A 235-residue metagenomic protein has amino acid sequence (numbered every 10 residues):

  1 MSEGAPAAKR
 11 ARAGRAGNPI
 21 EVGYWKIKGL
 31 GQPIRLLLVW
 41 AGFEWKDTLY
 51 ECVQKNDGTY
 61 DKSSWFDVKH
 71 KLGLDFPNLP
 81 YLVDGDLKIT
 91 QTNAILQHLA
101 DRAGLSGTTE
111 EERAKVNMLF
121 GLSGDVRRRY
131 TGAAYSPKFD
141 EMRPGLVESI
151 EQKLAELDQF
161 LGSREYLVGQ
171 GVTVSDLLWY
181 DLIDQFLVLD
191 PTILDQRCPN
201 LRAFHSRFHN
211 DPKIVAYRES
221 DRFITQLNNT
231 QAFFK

Functional and structural regions predicted by a protein language model:
S2-L154, D158, E165: GST-like domain detector, emphasizing the conserved glutathione-binding G-site in the N-terminal thioredoxin-like
G4, I214-K235: C-terminal helix/juxtamembrane-tail motif
A100, G104, G124, G162 (+4 more regions): Hydrophobic/aromatic-lined pockets within catalytic cores
L105, Q159-Q170, P212-R218: Surface-exposed helix-capping loop/turn segments at secondary-structure junctions
V116, L167-F208, R218: GST superfamily/GST-like fold recognition
L119-L122, A133, Y180, S220-I224: Short acidic/histidine-centered micro-motifs embedded in hydrophobic/aromatic stretches that mark compact functional
S136-M142, R202-A203, D221-N229: Short alpha-helical linear motifs
